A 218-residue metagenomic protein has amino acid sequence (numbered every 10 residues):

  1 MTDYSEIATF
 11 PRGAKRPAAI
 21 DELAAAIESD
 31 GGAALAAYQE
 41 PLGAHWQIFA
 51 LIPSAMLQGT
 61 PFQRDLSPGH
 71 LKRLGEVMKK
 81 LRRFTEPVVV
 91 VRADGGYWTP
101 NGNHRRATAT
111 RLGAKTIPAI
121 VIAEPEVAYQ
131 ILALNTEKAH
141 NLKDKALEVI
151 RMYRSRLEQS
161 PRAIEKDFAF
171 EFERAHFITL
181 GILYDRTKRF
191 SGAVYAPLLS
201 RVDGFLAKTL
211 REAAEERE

Functional and structural regions predicted by a protein language model:
M1-I120, A163-R174, Y184-D185, R189-G192 (+2 more regions): Short, charged/polar connector segments at secondary-structure boundaries
Y4-A14, E124, A128-E218: Solvent-exposed functional surfaces
